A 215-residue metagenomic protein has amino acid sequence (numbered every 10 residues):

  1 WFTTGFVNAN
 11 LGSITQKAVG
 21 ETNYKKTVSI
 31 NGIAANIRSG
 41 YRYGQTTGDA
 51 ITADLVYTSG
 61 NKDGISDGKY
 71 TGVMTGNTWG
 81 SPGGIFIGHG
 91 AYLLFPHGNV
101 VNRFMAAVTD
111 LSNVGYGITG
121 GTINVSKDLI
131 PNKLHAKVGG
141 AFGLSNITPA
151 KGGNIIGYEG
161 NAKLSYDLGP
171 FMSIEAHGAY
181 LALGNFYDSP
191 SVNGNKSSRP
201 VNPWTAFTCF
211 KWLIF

Functional and structural regions predicted by a protein language model:
W1-T4, T47-I51, P131-K137, P170-A176: Repeated loop/turn-to-beta-strand initiation elements of outer-membrane beta-barrel proteins
A9-S13, Y43, L55-N61, K127-P131 (+3 more regions): Transmembrane beta-strands of outer-membrane beta-barrel pores
L11-N124, S189-S191: Extracellular/periplasmic loop regions
N23-T27, T109-N113, T148-G152, L164 (+1 more regions): Outer-membrane beta-barrel proteins
S29-A35, G117-G121, N154-G160, P200-A206: Residues that define the transmembrane beta-barrel architecture of outer-membrane proteins
I37-Y41, A53, I123-K127, A162-Y166 (+1 more regions): Residues on the lipid-exposed face of transmembrane beta-strands in outer-membrane beta-barrel proteins
T58, G169-F215: Predominantly the C-terminal beta-signal and adjacent terminal strand-loop region of outer-membrane beta-barrel
G120-T122, S126-D167, E175, G184: Substrate-recognition/cap regions that form aromatic- and gly/pro-loop-enriched pockets for small-molecule ligands
